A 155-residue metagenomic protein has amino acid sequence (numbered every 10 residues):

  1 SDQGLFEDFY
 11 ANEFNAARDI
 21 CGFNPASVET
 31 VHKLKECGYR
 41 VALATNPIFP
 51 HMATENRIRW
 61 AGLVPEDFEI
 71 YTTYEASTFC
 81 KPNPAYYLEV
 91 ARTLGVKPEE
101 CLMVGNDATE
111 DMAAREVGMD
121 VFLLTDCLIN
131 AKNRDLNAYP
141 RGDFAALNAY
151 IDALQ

Functional and structural regions predicted by a protein language model:
Q3-G4, A11-A42: Short, acidic loop-to-helix structural element flanking the phosphoryl-transfer center in phosphate-processing enzymes
G4-E7, E66: Short, charged hinge/linker segments at domain and secondary-structure junctions
F9-E13, Y71-Y74: Short linear capping/connector segments at secondary-structure termini
A17-C21, P50, T78: Short, flexible loop segments at the rims of nucleotide/cofactor-binding pockets, characterized by
V28, H32, I48, T54-Q155: Asp-based, Mg2+/Mn2+-dependent phosphohydrolase catalytic module
A44-N46: A cross-family glycoside hydrolase active-site/sugar-binding cleft signature
